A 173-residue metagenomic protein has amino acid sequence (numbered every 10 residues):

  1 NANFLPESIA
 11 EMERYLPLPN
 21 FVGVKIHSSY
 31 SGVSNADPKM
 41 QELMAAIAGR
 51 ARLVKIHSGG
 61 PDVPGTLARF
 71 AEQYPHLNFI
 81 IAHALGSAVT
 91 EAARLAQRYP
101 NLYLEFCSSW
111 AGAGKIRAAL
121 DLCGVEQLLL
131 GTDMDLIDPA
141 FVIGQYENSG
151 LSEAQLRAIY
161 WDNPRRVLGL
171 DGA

Functional and structural regions predicted by a protein language model:
N1-K39, L102, R165: Mid-domain alpha/beta scaffold segments of enzyme catalytic cores
N1-N3, S29, G59, L85 (+2 more regions): Catalytic metal-binding/acid-base residues of hydrolase active sites
A10-R14, E42, R69, E91 (+3 more regions): Alpha-helical elements of Rossmann-like donor-binding domains used by nucleotide-donor carbohydrate transfer enzymes
E11-Y15, A96, A119-L120, D171-A173: Short, surface-exposed amphipathic charged segments that create phosphate/polyanion-binding patches used for binding
P19-G23, A36-L129: Catalytic pocket-lining loop regions of alpha/beta-barrel enzymes, especially the amidohydrolase/enolase/GH5 lineages
I26-S31, C107, L130-T132, R157-D162: A generic structural motif
V125-Q127, A140-A173: Mid-to-C-terminal alpha-helical segments outside catalytic/metal-binding sites
G131-D135, P139: C-terminal active-site rim and adjoining tail of enzyme catalytic domains
